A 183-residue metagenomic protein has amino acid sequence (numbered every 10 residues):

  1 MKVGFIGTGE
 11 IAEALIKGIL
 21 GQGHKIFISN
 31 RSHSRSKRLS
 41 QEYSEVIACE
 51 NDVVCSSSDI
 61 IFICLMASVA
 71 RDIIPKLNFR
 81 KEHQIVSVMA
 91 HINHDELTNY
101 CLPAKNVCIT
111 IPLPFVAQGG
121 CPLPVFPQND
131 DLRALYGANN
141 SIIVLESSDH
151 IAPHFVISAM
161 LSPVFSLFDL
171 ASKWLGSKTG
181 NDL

Functional and structural regions predicted by a protein language model:
V3-G4, I85: Conserved hydrophobic beta-strands of the Rossmann-like cofactor-binding core in SDR/related NAD(P)H-dependent
G4-L15: Glycine-rich adenosine-cofactor-binding loop
G9, R31-S32: Residues in the short beta-alpha loop(s) of Rossmann-like NAD(P)-binding domains
L15, F27, H33-S36, E42-Y43 (+2 more regions): Rossmann-like NAD(P)(H) cofactor-binding subdomain of soluble oxidoreductases
I16, L20-G21: Gly/Ala-rich phosphate-binding loop of Rossmann-like dinucleotide-binding domains, activating on the conserved
Q22-I26: A generic structural motif
N30-R31, S166: Residue-level recognition of alpha-helix initiation/capping sites
E96-N106, C121-L183: Internal alpha-helical scaffold of NAD(P)-dependent oxidoreductase catalytic cores
